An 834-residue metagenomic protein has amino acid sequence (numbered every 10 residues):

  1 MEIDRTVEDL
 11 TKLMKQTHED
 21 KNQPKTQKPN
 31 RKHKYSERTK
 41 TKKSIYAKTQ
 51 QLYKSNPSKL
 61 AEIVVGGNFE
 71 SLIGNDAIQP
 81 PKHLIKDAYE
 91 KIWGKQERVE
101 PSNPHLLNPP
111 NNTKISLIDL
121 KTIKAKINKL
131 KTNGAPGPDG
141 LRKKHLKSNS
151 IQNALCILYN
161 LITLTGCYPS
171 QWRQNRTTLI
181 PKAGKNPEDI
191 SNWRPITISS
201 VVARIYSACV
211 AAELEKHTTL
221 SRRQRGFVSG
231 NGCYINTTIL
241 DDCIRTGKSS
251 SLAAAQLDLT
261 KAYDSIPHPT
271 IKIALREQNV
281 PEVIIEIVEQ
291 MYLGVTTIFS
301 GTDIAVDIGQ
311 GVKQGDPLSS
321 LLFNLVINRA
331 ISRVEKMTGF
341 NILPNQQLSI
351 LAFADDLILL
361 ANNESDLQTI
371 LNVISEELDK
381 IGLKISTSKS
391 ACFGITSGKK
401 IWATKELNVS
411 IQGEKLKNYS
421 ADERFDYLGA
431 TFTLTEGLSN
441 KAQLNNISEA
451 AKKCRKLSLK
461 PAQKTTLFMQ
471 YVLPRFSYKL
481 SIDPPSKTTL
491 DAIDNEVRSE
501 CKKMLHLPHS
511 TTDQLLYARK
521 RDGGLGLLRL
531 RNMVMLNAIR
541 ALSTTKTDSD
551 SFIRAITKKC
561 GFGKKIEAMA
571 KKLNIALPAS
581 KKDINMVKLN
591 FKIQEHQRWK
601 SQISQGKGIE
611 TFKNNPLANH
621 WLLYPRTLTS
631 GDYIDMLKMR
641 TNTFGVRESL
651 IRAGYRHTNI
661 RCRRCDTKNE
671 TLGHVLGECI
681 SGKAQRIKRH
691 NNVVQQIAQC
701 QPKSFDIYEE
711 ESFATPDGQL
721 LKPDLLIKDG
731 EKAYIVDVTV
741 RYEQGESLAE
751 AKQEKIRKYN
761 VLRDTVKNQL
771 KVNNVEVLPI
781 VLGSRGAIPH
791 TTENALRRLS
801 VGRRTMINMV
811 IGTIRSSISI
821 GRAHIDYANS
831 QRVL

Functional and structural regions predicted by a protein language model:
T6-I190, T197, I205, N362 (+1 more regions): Surface-exposed loop/turn segments and immediately adjacent short secondary-structure elements within folded domains
K32-T39, I493, H506-E648, H657 (+1 more regions): Extended C-terminal regions of large enzymes
N111-V326, M639, R664-K668, L672-Q685: Conserved pre-catalytic core of RNA-dependent polymerases
V210-R225, L322-A354, I358-L360, K728: Active-site palm subdomain of RNA-directed nucleic acid polymerases
A262-Q278, I350-D379, T396-K400, E436 (+1 more regions): Catalytic palm subdomain of template-directed nucleic-acid polymerases, centered on the conserved carboxylate motif
K384-E423: Short, conserved micro-motifs composed of acidic
G413-P485, A541-F552: Basic, alpha-helical interaction scaffolds
R652-T658, Q699-T739, V781: Active-site metal-binding core of divalent-cation-utilizing nuclease and nuclease-like domains
